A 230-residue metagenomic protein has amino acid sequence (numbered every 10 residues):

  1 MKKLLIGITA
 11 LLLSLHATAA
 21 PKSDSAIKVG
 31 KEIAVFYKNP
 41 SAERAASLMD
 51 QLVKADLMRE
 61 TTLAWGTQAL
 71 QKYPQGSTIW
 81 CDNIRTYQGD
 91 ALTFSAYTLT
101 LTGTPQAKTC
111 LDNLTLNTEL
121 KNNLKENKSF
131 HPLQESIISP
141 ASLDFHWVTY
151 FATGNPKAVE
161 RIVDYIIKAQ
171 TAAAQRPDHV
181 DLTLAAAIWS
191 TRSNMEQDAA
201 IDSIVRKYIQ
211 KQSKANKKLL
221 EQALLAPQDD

Functional and structural regions predicted by a protein language model:
K2-I8: Sec-dependent signal peptide recognition, specifically the positively charged N-region followed immediately by
S14-A17: N-terminal signal peptide c-region/cleavage motif recognized by signal peptidases
A20-D230: Non-catalytic all-alpha helical scaffold/repeat segments
